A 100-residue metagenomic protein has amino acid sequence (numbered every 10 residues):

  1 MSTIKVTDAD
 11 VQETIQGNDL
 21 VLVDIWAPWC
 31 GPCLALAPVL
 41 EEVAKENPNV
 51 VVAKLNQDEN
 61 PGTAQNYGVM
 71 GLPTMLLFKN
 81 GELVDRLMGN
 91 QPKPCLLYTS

Functional and structural regions predicted by a protein language model:
I4-L20: A short beta-strand-turn-helix
V6, E41, P48-P61: Thiol-based oxidoreductase modules, predominantly thioredoxin-like and allied folds used for disulfide exchange
D19, W26-W29, G71: Short pre-active-site segment immediately N-terminal to redox-active cysteine/selenocysteine motifs in thiol-based
L22-V23, V52, M75: Hydrophobic beta-strand anchors of alpha/beta hydrolase catalytic cores
C30, Y98-T99: Conserved small/polar residues in nucleotide/adenosyl-binding loops
L34-E46: Typically the conserved alpha-helix immediately C-terminal to a functionally engaged Cys/Sec in thioredoxin-like
P73-R86: A short, hydrophobic beta-strand/beta-hairpin element that forms part of a small beta-sheet core
P92-P94: Conserved two-component signaling phosphotransfer/partner-docking surface
